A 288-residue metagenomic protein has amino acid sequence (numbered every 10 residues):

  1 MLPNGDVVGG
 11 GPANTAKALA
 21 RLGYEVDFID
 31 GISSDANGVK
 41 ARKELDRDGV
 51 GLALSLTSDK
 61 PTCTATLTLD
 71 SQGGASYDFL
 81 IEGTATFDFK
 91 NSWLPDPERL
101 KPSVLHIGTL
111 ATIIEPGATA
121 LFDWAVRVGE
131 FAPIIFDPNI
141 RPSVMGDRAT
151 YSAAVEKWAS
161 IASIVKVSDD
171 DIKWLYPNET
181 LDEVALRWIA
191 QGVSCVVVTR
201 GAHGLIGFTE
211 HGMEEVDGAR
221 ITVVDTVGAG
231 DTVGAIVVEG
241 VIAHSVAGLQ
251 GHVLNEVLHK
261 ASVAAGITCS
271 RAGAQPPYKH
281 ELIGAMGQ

Functional and structural regions predicted by a protein language model:
M1, A85, T109-I113, A265 (+1 more regions): Glycine-rich phosphate/pyrophosphate-binding beta-alpha loops
M1-G51: Glycine-rich phosphate/adenosyl-contacting loop at the front of the ribokinase-like
D6-G10, A36, A149, A153 (+3 more regions): Residues at secondary-structure transition points
I29, F79, V216-D217: Hydrophobic residues at beta-strand termini and immediately following loops that shape nucleotide-binding pockets
E44-D46, V50-A53, S71-M213, E281-I283: Ribokinase/PfkB-type carbohydrate-kinase core domain
L54-C63: A short, structured active-site edge motif that brings together acidic residues
R127, P177-Q288: Conserved phosphate-binding/catalytic region of the ribokinase-like
